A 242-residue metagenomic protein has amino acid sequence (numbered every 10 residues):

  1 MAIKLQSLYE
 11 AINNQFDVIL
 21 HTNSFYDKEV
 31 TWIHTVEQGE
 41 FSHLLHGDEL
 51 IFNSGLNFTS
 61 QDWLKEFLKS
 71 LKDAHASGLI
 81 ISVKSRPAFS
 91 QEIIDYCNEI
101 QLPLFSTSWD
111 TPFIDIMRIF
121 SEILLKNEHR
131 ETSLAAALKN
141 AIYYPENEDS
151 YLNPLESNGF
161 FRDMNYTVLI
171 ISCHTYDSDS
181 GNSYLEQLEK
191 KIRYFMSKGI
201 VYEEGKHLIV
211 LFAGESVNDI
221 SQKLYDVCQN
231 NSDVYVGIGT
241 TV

Functional and structural regions predicted by a protein language model:
M1-Y166, T175, S180-T241: Alpha-helical/coil-rich non-catalytic "connector" segments in signaling and regulatory proteins
